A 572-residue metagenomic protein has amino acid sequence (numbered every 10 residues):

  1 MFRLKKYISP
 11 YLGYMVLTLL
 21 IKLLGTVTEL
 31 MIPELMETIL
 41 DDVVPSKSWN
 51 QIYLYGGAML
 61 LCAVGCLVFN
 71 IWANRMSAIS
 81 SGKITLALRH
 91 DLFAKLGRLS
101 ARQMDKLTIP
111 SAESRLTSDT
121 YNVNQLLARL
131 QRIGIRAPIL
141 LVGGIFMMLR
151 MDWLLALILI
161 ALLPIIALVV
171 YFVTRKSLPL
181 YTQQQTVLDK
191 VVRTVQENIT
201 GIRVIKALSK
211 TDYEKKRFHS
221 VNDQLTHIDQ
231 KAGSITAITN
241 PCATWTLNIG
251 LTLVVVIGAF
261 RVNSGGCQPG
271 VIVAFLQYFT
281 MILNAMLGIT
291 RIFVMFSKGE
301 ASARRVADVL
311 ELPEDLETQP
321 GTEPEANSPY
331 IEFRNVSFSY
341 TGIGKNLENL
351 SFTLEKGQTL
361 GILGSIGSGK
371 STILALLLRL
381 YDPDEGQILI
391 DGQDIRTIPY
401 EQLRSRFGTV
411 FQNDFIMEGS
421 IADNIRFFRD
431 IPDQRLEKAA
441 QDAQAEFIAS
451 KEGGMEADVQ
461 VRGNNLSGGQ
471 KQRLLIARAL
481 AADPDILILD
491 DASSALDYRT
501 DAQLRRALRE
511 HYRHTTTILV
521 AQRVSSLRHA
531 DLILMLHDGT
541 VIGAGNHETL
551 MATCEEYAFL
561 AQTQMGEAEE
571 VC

Functional and structural regions predicted by a protein language model:
M1-I32, M36, V44-L60, A73-S77 (+13 more regions): Membrane-integrated ABC transporters
P10, Y14-V27, C66-V68, A128-Q183 (+1 more regions): Transmembrane helices of ABC transporter permease
P10-L12, S77, R98-R102, S118-Q131 (+7 more regions): An intracellular "coupling" helix at the cytosolic face of ABC transporter transmembrane type-1 domains
L20-I21, G25-D41, C62-I109, E113 (+11 more regions): Juxtamembrane helix-loop junctions of ABC transporter transmembrane domains
K47-Q51, M147-A161, K231-R305, V309-L310: Helix-loop-helix
L92, L96, I205, V306 (+1 more regions): Helix-loop junctions and hydrophobic alpha-helical segments within the transmembrane domains of large membrane
E314-A326: Pre-NBD coupling/linker segments of ABC/ABC-like ATPases
A326-C572: ABC-type nucleotide-binding domain
